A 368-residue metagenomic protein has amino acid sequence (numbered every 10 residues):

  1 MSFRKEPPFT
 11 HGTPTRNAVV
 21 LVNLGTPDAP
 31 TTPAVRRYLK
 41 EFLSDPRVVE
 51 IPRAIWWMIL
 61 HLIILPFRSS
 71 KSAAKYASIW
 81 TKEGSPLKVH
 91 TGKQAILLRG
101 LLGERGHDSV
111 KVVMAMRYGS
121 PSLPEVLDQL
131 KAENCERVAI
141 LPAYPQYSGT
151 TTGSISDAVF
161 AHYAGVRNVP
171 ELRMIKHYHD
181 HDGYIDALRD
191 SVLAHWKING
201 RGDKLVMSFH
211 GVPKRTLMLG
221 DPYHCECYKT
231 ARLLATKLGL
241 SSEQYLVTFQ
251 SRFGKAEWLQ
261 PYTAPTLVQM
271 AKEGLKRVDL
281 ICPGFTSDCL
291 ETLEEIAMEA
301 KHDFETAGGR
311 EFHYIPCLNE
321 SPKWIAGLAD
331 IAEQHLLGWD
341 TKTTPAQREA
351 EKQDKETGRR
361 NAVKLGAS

Functional and structural regions predicted by a protein language model:
M1-S368: Active-site-proximal alpha-helix that buttresses catalytic centers in soluble enzyme cores
